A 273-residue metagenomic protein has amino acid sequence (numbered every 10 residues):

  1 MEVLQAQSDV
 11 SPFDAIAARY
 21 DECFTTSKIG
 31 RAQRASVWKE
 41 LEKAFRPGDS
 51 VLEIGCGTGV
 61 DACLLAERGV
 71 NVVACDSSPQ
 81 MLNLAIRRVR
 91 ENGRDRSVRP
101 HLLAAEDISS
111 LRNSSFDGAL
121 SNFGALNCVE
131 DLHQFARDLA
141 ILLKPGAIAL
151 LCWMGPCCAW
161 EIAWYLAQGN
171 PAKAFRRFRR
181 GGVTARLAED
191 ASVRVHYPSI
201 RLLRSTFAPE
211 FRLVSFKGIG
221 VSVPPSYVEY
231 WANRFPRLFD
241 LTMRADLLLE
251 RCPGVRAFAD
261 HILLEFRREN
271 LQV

Functional and structural regions predicted by a protein language model:
M1-R46, V60, L64, L84: Conserved class I S-adenosyl-L-methionine
T58-D107: Class I SAM-dependent methyltransferase SAM/SAH-binding core
S110-G118: A short acidic, Gly/Pro-enriched loop at the edge of an enzyme's catalytic core that lines a small-molecule cofactor
G118-D131: A short SAM/SAH-binding and catalytic strip from SAM-dependent methyltransferases
H133-P145: A short glycine-rich, Lys/Arg-flanked "PGG" loop and its adjoining helix->strand segment in the class I
I148-R179: Conserved class I S-adenosyl-L-methionine
R186-L202: Acceptor-substrate binding/catalytic loop of class I
R201, S205, S215-V273: A C-terminal cap/extension of S-adenosyl-L-methionine-dependent methyltransferases that defines the acceptor-substrate
